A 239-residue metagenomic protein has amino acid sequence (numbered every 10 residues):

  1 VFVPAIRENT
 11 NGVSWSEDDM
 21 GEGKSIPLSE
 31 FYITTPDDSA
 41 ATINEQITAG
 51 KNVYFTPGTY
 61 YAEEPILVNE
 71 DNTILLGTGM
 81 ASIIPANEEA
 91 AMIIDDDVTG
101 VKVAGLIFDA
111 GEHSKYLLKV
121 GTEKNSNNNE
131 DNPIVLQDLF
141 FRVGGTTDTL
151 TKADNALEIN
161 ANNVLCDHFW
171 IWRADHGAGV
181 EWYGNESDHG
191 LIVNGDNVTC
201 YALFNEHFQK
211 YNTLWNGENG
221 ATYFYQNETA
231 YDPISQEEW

Functional and structural regions predicted by a protein language model:
V1-W239: Extracellular/periplasmic carbohydrate-active domains that bind, remodel, or depolymerize complex polysaccharides
